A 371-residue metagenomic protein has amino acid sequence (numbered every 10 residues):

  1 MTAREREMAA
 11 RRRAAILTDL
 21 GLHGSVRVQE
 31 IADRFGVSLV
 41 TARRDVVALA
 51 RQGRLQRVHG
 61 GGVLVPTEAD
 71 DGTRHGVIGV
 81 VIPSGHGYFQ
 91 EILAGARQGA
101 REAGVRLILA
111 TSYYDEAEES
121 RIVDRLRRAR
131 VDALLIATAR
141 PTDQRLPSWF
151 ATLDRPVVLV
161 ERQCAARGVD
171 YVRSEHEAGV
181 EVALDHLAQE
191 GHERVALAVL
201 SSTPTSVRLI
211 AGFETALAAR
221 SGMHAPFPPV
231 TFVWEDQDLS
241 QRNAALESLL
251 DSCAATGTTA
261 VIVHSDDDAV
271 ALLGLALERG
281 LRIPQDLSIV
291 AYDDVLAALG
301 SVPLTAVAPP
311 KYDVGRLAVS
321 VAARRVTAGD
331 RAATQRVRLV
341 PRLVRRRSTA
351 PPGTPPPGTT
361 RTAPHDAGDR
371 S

Functional and structural regions predicted by a protein language model:
M1-T73, G368-S371: N-terminal helix-turn-helix DNA-binding module of bacterial transcription factors
A69-R125, A129-D132: Amphipathic helical "hinge" segments at domain boundaries
G79, R130-T138, R194-V199, A254-S265 (+1 more regions): Periplasmic-binding protein-like
A100-T111, A196-L197, E214-R242: Short beta-strand elements in bilobed, periplasmic/extracellular small-molecule ligand-binding domains
A139-V182, D267, D293-L304: Flexible loop/hinge segments that line or gate small-molecule binding clefts
D170-L197, V207, R242-L250, P309-T327: Hydrophobic alpha-helical segments within soluble ligand-binding/sensing domains
A183-H224, T334-S348: An alpha-beta-alpha
D251-S371: Flexible loop/turn connectors
